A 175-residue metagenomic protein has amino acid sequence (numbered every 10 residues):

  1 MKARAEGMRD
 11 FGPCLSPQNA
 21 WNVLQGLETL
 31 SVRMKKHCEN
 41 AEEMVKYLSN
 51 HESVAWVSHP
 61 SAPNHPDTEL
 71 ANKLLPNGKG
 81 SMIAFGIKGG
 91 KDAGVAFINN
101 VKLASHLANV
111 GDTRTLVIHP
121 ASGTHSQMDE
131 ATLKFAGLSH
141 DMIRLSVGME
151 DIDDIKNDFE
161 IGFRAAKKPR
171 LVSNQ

Functional and structural regions predicted by a protein language model:
M1-M82, G86-L116, P120-S122: Active-site C-terminal subdomain of aminotransferase-like
N99, T115-Q175: PLP-dependent enzyme catalytic core of the Aspartate aminotransferase-like
